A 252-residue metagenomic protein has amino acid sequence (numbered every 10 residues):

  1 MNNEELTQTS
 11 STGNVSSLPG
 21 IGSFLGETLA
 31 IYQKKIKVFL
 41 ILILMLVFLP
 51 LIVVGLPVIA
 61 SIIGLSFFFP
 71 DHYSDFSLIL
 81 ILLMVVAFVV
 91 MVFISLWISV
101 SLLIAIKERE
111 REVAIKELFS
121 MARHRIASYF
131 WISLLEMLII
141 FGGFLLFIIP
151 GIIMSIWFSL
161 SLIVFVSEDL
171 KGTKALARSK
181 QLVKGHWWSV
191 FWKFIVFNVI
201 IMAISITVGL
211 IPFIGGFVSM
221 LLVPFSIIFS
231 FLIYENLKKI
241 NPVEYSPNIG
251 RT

Functional and structural regions predicted by a protein language model:
M1-T252: Hydrophobic alpha-helical membrane segments
